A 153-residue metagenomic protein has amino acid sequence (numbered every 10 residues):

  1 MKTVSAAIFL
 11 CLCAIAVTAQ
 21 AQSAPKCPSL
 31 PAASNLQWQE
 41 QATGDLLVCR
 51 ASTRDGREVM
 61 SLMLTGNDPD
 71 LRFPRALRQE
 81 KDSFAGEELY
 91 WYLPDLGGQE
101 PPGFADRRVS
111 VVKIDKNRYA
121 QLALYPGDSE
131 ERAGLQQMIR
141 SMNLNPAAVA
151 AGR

Functional and structural regions predicted by a protein language model:
M1-A6: Positively charged n-region of N-terminal signal peptides that target proteins for export
A7-A16: Bacterial N-terminal signal peptides
V17-A21: Sec/Tat signal peptide C-region and signal peptidase I cleavage site
Q22-F73, E100-P102: Secretory pathway targeting signatures of secreted, lumenal, and periplasmic proteins
L30-Q37, A120-R153: Surface-exposed amphipathic alpha-helical segments
L36, C49-A51, M60-L64, Y92 (+4 more regions): Hydrophobic beta-strand residues in large extracellular and virion-surface proteins
C49, N67-D70, R78-F84, R140-L144: Short, low-complexity, polar/charged sequence segments that are solvent-exposed and flexible
F73-Y119, Y125: Signature of long, low-cysteine stretches enriched in small and polar/charged residues
